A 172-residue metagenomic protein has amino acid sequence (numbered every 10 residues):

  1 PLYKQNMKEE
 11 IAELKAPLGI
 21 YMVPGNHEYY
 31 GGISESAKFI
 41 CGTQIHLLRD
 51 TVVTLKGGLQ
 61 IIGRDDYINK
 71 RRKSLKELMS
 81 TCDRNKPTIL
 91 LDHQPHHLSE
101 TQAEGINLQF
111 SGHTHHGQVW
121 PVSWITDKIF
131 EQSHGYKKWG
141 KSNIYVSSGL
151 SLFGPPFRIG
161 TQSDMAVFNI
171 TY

Functional and structural regions predicted by a protein language model:
P1-Y172: Soluble catalytic domains of enzymes that build or remodel membrane lipids, polysaccharides, and related
